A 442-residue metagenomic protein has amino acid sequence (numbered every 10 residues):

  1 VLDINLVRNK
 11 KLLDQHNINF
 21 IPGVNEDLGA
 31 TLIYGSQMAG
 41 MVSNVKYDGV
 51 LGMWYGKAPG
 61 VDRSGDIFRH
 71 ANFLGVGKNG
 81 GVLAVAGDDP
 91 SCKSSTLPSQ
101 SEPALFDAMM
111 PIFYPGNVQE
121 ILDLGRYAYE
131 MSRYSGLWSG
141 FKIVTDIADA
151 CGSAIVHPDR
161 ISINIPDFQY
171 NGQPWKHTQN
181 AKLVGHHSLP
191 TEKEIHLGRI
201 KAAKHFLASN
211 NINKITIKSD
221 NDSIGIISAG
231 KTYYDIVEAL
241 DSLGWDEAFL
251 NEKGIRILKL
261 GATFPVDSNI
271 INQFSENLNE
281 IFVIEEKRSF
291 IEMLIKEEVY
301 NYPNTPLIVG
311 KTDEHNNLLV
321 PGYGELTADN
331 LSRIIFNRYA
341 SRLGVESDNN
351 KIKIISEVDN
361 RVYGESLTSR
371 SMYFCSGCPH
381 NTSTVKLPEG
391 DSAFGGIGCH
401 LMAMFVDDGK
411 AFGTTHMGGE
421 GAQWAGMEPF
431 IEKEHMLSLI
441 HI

Functional and structural regions predicted by a protein language model:
V1-V118, V144-D146, S219-S223, I227 (+1 more regions): Thiamine diphosphate
P115-F374, P379-H380, E389, I397: Flexible, low-complexity linker and terminal segments
I440-I442: Conserved small/polar residues in nucleotide/adenosyl-binding loops
